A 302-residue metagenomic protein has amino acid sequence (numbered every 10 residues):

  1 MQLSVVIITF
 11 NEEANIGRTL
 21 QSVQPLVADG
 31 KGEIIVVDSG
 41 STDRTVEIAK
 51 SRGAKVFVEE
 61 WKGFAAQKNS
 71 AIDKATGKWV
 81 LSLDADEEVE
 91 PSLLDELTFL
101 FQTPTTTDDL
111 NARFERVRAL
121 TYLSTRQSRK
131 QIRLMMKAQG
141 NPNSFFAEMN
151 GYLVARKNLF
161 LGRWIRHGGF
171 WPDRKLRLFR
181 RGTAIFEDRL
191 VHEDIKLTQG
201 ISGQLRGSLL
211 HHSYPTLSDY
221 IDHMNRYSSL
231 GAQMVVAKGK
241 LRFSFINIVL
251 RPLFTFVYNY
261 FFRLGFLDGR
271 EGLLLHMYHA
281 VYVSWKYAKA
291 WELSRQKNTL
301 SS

Functional and structural regions predicted by a protein language model:
Q2-S4, E33: Cell-envelope/extracellular polymer assembly enzymes that use nucleotide-activated donors
I7, E12-L26: Short, well-formed alpha-helical segments that are part of the catalytic scaffolds of diverse glycosyltransferases
S22, I34-E47, D84: A conserved acidic beta->alpha catalytic loop
G30, S51-G53, T76, T198: Short, structured coil segments at secondary-structure junctions
R44, A65, L83-L100: Acidic donor-binding/catalytic loop of UDP-sugar-dependent glycosyltransferases, especially processive GT2
E59-A75: Glycine-rich, basic loop-to-helix element that forms the pyrophosphate-binding segment of sugar-nucleotide handling
I72, P91-S294: Catalytic-site signature of metal-activated, phosphate-bearing donor transferases, centered on the GT-A/GT-A-like
V80: Short aromatic/hydrophobic "clamp" motif used to bind/position activated sugar donors
